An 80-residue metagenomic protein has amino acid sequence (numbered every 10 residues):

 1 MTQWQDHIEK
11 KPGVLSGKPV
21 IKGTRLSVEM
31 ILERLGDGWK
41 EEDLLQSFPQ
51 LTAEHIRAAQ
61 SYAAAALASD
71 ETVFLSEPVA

Functional and structural regions predicted by a protein language model:
M1-K18: Basic, low-complexity segments
M1-W4, F74-A80: Intrinsically disordered, low-complexity and often Lys/Arg-enriched segments
Q3-D6, L26, M30, A68: Exposed, low-complexity/repetitive linear segments and helix-based recognition motifs, biased toward charged/polar
S16, V20-I21, R25-Y62: Amphipathic, hydrophobic secondary-structure cores in small proteins
A53-E77: C-terminal structural segments of small proteins and small subunits
